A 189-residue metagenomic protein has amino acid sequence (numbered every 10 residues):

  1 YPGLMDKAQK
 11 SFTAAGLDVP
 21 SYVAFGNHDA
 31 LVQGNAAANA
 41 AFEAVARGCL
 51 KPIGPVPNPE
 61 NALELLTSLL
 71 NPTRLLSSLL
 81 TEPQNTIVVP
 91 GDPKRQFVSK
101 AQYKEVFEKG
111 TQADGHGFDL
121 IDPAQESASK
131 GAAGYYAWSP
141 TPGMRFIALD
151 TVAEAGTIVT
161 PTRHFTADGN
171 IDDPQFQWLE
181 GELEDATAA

Functional and structural regions predicted by a protein language model:
Y1-G181: Extended active-site neighborhood of metal-dependent phosphoesterases/phosphodiesterases
A186-A189: Short acidic, glycine-rich surface-loop motifs adjacent to enzyme active sites
